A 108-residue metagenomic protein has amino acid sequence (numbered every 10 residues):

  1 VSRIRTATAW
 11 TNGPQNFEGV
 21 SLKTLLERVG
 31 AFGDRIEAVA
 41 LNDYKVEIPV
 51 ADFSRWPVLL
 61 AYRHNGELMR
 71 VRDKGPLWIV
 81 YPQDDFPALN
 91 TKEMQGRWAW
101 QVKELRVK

Functional and structural regions predicted by a protein language model:
V1-K108: N-terminal intrinsically disordered, low-complexity segments enriched in P/E/S/T
